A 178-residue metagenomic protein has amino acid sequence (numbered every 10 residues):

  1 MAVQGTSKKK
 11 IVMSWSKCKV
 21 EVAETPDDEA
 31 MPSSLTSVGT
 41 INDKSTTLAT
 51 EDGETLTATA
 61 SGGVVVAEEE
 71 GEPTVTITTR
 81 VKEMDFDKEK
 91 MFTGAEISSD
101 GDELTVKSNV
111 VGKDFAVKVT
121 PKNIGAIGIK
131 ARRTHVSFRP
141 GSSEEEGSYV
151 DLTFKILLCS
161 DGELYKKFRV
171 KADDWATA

Functional and structural regions predicted by a protein language model:
A2-E89, R132-G147: Solvent-exposed edge beta-strands and adjacent loop segments that serve as assembly or binding interfaces
V22-P26, K118-G125, I156: Short acidic, glycine-rich loop/turn motifs
P26-M31, S98-V106: Low-complexity, polar-biased intrinsically disordered regions enriched in Pro/Ser/Thr/Gly
T50, P121, C159: Acidic surface patches and DE-rich sequence motifs
T76-R80, A116-K118, D151-K155: Beta-strand secondary-structure signal
M91-D100, R132: "Short basic amphipathic alpha-helical interaction patches in structured regions
D102-P140: Acidic-leaning, charged glycine-interspersed low-complexity segments
I124-A178: Mixed-charge, glycine-accented linear interaction segment located at domain edges/termini
